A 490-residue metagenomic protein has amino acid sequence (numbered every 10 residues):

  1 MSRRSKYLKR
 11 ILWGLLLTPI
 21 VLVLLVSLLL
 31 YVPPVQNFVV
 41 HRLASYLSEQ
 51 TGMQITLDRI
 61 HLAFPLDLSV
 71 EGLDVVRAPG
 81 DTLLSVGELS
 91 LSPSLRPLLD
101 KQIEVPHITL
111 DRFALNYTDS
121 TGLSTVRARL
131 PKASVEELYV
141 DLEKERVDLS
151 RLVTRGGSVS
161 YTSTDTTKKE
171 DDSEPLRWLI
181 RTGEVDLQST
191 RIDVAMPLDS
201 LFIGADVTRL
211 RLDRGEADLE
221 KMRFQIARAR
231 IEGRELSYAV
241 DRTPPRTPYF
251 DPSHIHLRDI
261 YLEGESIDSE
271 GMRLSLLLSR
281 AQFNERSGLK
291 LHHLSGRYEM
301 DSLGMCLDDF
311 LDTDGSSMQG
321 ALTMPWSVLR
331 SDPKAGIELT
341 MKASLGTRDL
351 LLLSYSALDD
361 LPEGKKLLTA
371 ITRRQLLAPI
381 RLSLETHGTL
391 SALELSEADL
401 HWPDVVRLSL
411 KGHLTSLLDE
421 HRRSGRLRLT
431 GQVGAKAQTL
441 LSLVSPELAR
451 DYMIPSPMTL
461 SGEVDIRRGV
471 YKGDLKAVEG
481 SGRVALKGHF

Functional and structural regions predicted by a protein language model:
M1-G52: N-terminal type II signal-anchor transmembrane helix that functions as the membrane-insertion/stop-transfer segment
D58, D81, T125, G264-S266 (+9 more regions): Outer-membrane beta-barrel proteins
R59-T164, S173-L201, D206-T208, D213-M272 (+4 more regions): Flexible beta-edge/linker motif
D81, N284-K290, T313-Q319, W402-L408 (+1 more regions): Solvent-exposed loop/turn segments connecting transmembrane beta-strands in outer-membrane beta-barrel proteins
L123-A128, T167-L176, S200, A205 (+4 more regions): Beta-propeller and related beta-repeat scaffolds in trafficking/envelope systems
R155, D312, S344-G346, D399-H401 (+3 more regions): Outer-membrane beta-barrel pore domains and translocons
T190, L276-A281, L303-F310, L393-L400 (+1 more regions): Transmembrane beta-strand segments that form the barrel wall of outer-membrane beta-barrel proteins
L294-Y298, G412-S416, K487-F490: Feature captures outer-membrane beta-barrel proteins of Gram-negative bacteria and organelles
